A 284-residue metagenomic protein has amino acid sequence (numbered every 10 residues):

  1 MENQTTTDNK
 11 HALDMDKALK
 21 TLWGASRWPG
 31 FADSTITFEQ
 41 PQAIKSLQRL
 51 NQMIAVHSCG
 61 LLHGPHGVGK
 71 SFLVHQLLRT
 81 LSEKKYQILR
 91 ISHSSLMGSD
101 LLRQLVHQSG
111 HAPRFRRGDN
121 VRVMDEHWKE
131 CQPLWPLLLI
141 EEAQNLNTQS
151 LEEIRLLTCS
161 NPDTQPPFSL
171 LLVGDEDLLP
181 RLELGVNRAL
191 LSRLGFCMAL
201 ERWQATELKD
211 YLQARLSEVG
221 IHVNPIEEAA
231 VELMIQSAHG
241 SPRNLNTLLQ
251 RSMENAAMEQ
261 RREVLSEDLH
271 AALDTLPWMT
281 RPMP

Functional and structural regions predicted by a protein language model:
M1-V56, D274, W278-P284: A short, basic N-terminal segment
E2-A18, H75, S217-P284: C-terminal alpha-helical "lid" subdomain
W23-G30, Y86, L96-F115: Conserved NTP-binding/hydrolysis module of P-loop NTPases
A55-Q76: Walker A/P-loop nucleotide-binding motif
L61-H66, R116-D119, V123, L146-S150 (+2 more regions): Sensor-1/coupling segment of RecA-like P-loop NTPase cores
I91-S94, L182, G195-L208: Conserved AAA+ ATPase "SRH/arginine-finger" region at the nucleotide-binding site
H127-S150, I154: Conserved P-loop NTPase "ATPase switch" module shared by AAA+ and STAND
L200-E227: Conserved small helical "lid"/interfacial subdomain of P-loop NTPases
